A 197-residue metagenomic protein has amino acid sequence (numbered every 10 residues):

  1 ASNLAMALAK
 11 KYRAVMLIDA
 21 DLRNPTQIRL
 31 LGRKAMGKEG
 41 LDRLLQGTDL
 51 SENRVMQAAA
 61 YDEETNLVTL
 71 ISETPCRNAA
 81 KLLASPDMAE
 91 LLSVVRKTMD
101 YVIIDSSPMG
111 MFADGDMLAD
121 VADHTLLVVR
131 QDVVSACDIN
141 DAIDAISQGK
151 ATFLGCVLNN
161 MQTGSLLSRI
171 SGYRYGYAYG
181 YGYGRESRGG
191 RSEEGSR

Functional and structural regions predicted by a protein language model:
A1-R197: P-loop NTP-binding module
